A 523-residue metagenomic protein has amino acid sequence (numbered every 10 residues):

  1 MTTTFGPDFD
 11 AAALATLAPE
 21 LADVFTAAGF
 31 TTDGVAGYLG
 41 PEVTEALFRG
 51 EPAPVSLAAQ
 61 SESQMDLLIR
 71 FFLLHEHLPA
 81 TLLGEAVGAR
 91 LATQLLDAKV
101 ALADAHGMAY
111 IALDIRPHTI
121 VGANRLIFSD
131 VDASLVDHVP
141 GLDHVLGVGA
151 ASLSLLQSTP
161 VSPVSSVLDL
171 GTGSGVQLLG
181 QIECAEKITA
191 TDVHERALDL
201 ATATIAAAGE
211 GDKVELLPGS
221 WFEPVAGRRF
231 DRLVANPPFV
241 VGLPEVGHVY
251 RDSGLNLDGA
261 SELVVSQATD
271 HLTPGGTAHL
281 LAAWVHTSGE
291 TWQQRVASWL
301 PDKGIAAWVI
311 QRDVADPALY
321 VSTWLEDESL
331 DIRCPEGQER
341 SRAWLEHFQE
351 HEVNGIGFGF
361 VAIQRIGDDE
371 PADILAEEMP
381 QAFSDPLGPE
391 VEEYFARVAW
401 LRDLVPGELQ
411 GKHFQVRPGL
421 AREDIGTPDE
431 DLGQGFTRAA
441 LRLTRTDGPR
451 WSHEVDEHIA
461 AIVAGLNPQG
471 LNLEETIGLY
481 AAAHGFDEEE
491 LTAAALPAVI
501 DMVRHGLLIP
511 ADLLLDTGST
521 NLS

Functional and structural regions predicted by a protein language model:
T2-L67, L135-V136, D368-A464, I509-S523: Acidic, low-complexity/disordered tracts enriched in E/D and polar residues
Q64-D114, L156-P160, G173, I363 (+1 more regions): Long, charge-rich, low-complexity alpha-helical segments
D104-V167, T172-E183: SAM-dependent Rossmann-like transferase core, predominantly class I methyltransferases with a strong bias toward
R125, G357-V361, A439: Short beta-strand micro-motifs in enzyme catalytic cores
G149-A235, V241: Conserved SAM/SAH cofactor-binding pocket of Class I
H194, L257-Q311: Conserved Class I SAM-dependent methyltransferase catalytic core
E195, P237-L263: Mobile active-site "lid"/loop adjacent to the S-adenosyl-L-methionine
P317-F395: Flexible, glycine-/basic-rich loop-and-beta segments that form/coincide with the SAM-dependent methyltransferase
